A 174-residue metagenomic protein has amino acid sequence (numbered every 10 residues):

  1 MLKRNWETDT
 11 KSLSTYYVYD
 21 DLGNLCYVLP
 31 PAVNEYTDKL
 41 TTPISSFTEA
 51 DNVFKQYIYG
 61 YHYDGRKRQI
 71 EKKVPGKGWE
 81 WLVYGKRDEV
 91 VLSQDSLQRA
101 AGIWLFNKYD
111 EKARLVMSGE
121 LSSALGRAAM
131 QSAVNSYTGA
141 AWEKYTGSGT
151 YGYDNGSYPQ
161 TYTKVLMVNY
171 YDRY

Functional and structural regions predicted by a protein language model:
M1-Y174: Beta-strand elements of repeat-based all-beta scaffolds
